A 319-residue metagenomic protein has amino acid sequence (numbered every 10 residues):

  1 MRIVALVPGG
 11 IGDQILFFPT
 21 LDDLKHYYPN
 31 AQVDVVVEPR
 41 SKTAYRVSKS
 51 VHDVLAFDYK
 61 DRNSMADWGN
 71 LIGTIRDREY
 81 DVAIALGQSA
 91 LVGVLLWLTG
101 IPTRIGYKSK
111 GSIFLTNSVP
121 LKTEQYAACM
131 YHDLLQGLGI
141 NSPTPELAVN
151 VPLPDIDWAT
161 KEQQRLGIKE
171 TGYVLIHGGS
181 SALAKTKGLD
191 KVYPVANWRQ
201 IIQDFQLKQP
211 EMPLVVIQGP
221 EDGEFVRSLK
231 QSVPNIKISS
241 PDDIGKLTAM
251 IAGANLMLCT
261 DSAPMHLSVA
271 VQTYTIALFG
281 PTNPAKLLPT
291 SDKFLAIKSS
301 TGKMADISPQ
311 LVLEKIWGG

Functional and structural regions predicted by a protein language model:
M1-G319: Catalytic machinery of carbohydrate-active enzymes, primarily nucleotide-sugar-dependent glycosyltransferases
